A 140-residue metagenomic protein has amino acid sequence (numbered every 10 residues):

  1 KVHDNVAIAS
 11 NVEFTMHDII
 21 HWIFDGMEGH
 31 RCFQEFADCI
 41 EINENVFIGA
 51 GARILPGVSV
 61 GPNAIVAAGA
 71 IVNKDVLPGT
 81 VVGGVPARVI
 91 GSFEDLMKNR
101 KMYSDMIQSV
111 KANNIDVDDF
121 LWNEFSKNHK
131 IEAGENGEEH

Functional and structural regions predicted by a protein language model:
K1-S59, P86, S92-E94: Flexible, glycine/small-residue-enriched loop-and-beta-strand segment within the central core of proteins
C32-G49, R53, A87-H140: C-terminal segments of enzyme domains that contribute to small-molecule binding surfaces
A50-I65, A70-K74: Beta-rich strand-turn-strand
I65, V81-V82: Short-chain dehydrogenase/reductase
K74, P78-T80, R88: Glycine-centered loop/turn positions within well-structured domains that cap or flank conserved ligand/cofactor-binding
